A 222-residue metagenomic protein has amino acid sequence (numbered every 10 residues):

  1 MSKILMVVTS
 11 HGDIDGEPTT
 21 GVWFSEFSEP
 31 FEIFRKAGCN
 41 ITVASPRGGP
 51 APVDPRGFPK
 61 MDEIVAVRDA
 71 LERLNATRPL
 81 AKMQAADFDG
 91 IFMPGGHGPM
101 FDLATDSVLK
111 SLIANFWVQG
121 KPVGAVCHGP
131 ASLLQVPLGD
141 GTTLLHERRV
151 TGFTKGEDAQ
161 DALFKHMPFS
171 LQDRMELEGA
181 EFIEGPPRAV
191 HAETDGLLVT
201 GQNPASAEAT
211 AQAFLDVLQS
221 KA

Functional and structural regions predicted by a protein language model:
M1-Q119, A131-A222: Extended, subdomain-level signal for the structured scaffold at the beginning of enzyme domains
V123-G124: Conserved, well-structured core segments that form or line functional sites
C127: Alpha-helical segment proximal to the catalytic Tyr-Lys
